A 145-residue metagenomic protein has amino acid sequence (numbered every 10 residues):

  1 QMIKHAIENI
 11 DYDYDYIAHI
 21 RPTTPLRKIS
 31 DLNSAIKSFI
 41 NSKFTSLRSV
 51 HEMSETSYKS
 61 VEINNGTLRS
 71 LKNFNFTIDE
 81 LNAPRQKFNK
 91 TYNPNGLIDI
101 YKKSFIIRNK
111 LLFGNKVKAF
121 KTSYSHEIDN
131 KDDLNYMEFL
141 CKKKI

Functional and structural regions predicted by a protein language model:
Q1-A6, Y12, Y16, P25-N115 (+1 more regions): Conserved core of the sugar-phosphate nucleotidyltransferase
E8, K37, F139-K143: Short, well-ordered alpha-helices that flank and scaffold nucleotide-derived cofactor binding pockets
S104-H126, K131-I145: Catalytic donor-sugar/metal-binding loop of nucleotide-sugar-dependent glycosyltransferases
